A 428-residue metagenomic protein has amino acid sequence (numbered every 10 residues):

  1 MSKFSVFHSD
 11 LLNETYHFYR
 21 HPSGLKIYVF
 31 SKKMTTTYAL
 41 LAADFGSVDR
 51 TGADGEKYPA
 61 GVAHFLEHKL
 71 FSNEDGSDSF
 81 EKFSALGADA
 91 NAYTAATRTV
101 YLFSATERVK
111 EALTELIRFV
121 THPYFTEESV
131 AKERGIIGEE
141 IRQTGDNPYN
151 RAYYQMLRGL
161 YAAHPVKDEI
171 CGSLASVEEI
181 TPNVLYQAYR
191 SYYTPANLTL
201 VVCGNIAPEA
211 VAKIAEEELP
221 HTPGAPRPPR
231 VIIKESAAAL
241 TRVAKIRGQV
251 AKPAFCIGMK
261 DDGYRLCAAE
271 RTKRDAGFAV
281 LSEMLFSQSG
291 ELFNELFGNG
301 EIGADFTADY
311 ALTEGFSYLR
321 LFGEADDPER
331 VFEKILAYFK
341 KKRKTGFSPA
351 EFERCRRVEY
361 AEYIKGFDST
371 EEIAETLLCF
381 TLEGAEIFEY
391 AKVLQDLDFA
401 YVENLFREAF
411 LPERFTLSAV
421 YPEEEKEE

Functional and structural regions predicted by a protein language model:
M1-D78, Y186-E295, R414-E428: His/Glu-rich zincin catalytic helix
N73, D78-P229, K245, K252 (+3 more regions): Charge-rich, well-structured scaffold segments of protease-associated domains
